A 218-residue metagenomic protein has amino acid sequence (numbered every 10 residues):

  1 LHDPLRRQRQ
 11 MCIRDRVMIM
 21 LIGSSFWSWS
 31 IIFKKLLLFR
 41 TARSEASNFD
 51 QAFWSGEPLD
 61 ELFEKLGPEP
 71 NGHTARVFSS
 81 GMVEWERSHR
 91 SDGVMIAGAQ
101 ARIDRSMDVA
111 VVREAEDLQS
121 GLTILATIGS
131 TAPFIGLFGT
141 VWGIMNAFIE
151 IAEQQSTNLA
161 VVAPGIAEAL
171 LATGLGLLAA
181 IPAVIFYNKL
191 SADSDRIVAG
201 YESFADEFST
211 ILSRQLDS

Functional and structural regions predicted by a protein language model:
L1-R9, I13: Single conserved hydrophobic/aromatic residue that forms the stacking wall/gate of nucleotide- or nucleobase-binding
R14-E57: Transmembrane alpha-helix/interfacial motif
R14-M18, D117-A126, E168, A172: N-terminal membrane-entry
D15, W29, L62, F78 (+3 more regions): Residue-level signature of catalytic and energy-coupling elements of molecular machines, predominantly ATP/GTP-dependent
S30-T41, L178-D193: Alpha-helical transmembrane segments of multi-pass membrane proteins
R43-I135, N146-N158, I185-S218: Predominantly long cytosolic amphipathic alpha-helical stalk/bundle segments
S130, L137-I144, T173, L177-I185: Hydrophobic positions within alpha-helical transmembrane segments of bacterial inner-membrane proteins
Q155-A169: Hydrophobic alpha-helical transmembrane segments and adjacent short intramembrane/lumenal linkers of inner/organellar
